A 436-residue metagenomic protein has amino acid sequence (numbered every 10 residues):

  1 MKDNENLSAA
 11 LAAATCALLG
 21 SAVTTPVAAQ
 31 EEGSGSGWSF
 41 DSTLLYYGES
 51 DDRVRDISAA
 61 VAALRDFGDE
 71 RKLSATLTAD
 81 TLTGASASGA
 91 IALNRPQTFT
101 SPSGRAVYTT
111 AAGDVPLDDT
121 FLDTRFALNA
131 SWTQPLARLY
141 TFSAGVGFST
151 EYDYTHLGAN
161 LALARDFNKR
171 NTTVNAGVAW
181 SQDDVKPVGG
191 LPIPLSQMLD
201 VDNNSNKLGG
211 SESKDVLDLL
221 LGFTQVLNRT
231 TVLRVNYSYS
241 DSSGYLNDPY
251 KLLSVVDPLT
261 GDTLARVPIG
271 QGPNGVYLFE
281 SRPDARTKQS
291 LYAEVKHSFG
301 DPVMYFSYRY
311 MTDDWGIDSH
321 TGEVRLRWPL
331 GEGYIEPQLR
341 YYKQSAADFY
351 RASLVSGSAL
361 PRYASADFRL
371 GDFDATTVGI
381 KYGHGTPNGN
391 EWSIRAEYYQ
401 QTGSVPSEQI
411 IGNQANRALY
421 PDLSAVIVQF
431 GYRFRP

Functional and structural regions predicted by a protein language model:
M1-G35, L195, P436: Cleavable N-terminal export/targeting peptides
E32-F40, D69-L73, L77, F126 (+11 more regions): Outer-envelope beta-barrel architecture signal
S39-L45, T76-T78, T133, S143-G147 (+9 more regions): Transmembrane beta-strands of outer-membrane beta-barrel proteins
L44-G48, A79-T83, V146-Y152, R165-F167 (+9 more regions): Transmembrane beta-strands of outer-membrane beta-barrel pores
G48-D56, T120-F126, F148-L157, P283-R286 (+3 more regions): Solvent-exposed loop/turn segments connecting transmembrane beta-strands in outer-membrane beta-barrel proteins
R53-I57, T76, S86-A92, G147-S149 (+8 more regions): Outer-membrane beta-barrel translocator domains and adjoining extracellular loop/strand segments of Gram-negative
T76-L128, T173-T230, S240-S243, Q338-G385 (+2 more regions): Outer-membrane beta-barrel translocator/channel fold
Y382, D422-P436: Outer-membrane beta-barrel "beta-signal"
